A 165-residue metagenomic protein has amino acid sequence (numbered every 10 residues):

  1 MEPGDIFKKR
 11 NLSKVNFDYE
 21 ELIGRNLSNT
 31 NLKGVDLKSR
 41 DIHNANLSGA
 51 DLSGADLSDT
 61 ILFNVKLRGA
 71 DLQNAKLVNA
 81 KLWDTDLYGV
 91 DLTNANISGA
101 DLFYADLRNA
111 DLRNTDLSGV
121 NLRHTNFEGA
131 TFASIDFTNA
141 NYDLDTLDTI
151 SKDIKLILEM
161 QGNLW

Functional and structural regions predicted by a protein language model:
M1-W165: Tandem repeat scaffolds
